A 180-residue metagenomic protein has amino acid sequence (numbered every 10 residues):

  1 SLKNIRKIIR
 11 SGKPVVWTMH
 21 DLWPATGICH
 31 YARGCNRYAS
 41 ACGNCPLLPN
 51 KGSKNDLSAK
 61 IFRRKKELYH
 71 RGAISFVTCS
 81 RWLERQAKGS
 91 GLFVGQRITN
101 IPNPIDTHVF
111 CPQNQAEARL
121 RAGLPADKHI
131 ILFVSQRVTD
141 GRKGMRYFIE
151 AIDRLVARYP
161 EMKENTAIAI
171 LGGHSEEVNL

Functional and structural regions predicted by a protein language model:
S1-S40: An aromatic- and histidine-rich active-site surface loop
R10, W23, C35-F76, G91-R97: Membrane-proximal helix-turn-helix segments that form the acceptor-binding/catalytic region of lipid-linked
S75, R97, P125-L132, T166-A167: Charged active-site motifs of nucleotide-sugar-dependent glycosyltransferases
V77-T78, P102, L132-S135, I149 (+1 more regions): Short beta-strand segments
W82, P104: Carbohydrate-associated surface elements
C111-L124: A short helix/loop element that forms part of the nucleotide-sugar donor recognition site in Leloir-type
P125-D153: Conserved donor-binding/catalytic core segment of Leloir-type glycosyltransferases
A157-L180: Nucleotide-activated donor-binding/catalytic signature segment of Leloir-type glycosyltransferases, i.e., the conserved
